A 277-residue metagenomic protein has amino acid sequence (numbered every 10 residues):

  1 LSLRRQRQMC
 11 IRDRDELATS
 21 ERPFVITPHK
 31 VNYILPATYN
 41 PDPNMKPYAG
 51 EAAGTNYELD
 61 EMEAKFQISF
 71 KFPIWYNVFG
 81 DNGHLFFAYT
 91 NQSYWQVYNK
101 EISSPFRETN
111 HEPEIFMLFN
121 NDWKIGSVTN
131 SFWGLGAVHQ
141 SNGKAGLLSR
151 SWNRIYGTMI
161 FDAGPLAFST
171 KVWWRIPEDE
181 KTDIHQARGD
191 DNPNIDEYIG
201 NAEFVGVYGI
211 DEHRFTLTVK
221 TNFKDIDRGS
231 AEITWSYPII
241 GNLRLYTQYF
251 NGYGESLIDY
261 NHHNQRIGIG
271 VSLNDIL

Functional and structural regions predicted by a protein language model:
L1-I11: Single conserved hydrophobic/aromatic residue that forms the stacking wall/gate of nucleotide- or nucleobase-binding
Y39-E63, E101-S103: Surface-exposed strand-loop-strand hairpins of Gram-negative outer-membrane beta-barrel proteins
E51-T55, N91-S93, W133-G143, F168-R175 (+3 more regions): Transmembrane beta-strand segments that form the barrel wall of outer-membrane beta-barrel proteins
D60-M62, K100-S103, G143-S151, N194-Y198 (+2 more regions): Solvent-exposed loop/turn segments connecting transmembrane beta-strands in outer-membrane beta-barrel proteins
I68-I74, P113-F119, A137, G157-F161 (+4 more regions): Residues on the lipid-exposed face of transmembrane beta-strands in outer-membrane beta-barrel proteins
W75-L85, N121-F132, D162-A167, G209-R214 (+2 more regions): Short loop/turn motifs that connect adjacent beta-strands in outer-membrane beta-barrel proteins
Q140-N222: Detector for outer-membrane/organellar transmembrane beta-barrel domains, recognizing the amphipathic beta-strand
H263-L277: Outer-membrane beta-barrel "beta-signal"
